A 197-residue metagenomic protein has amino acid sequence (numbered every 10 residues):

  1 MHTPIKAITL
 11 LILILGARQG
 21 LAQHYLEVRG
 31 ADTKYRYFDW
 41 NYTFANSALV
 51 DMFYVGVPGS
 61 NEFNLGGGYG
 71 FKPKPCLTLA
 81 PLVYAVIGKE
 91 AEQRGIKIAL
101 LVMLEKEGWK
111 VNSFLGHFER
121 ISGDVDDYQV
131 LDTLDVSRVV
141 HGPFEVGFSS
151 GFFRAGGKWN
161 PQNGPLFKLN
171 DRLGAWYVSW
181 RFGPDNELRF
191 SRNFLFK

Functional and structural regions predicted by a protein language model:
M1-Y25: Cleavable N-terminal export/targeting peptides
L26-A31: Short strand-turn segments of transmembrane beta-barrel domains in outer membranes, especially the first one or two
D32-L49, P58-F63, G70-T78, K89-K197: Outer-membrane beta-barrel transmembrane domain signature
Y69, V83: Acidic (E/D-rich), amphipathic helical modules within compact regulatory domains
Y84-G88: Extended, low-complexity, charged alpha-helical tracts that assemble into coiled-coils or amphipathic helices used
